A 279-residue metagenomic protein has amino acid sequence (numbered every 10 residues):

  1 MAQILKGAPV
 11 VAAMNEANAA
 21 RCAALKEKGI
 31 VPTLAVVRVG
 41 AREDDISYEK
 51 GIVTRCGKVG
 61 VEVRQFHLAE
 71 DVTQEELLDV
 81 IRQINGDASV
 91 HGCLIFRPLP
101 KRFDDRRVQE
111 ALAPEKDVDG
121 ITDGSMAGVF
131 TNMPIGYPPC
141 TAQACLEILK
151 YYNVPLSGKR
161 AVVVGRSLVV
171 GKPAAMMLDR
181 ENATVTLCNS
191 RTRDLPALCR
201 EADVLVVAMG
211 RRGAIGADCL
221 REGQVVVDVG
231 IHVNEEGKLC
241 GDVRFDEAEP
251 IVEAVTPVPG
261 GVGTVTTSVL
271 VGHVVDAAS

Functional and structural regions predicted by a protein language model:
M1-I30: Positively charged, low-complexity intrinsically disordered leader regions
V31-G40: Short beta-strand segments enriched in small/hydrophobic residues
V39-T54, A127, G136-V225, N234 (+1 more regions): Glycine-rich phosphate/diphosphate-binding loop of Rossmann-like nucleotide-binding domains
C56-E70, V185-L187: Short beta-strand elements in bilobed, periplasmic/extracellular small-molecule ligand-binding domains
E76-A88: Short, well-structured alpha-helical segments in soluble
G92-L156: Anion-binding alpha/beta catalytic cores of soluble intermediary-metabolism enzymes, centered on
F96, A208-M209, V229: Short, well-ordered coil/turn residues at beta-beta hairpins and beta-strand->alpha-helix junctions within
R106-A127, G230-S279: Rossmann-fold NAD(P)-binding glycine/threonine-rich loop
